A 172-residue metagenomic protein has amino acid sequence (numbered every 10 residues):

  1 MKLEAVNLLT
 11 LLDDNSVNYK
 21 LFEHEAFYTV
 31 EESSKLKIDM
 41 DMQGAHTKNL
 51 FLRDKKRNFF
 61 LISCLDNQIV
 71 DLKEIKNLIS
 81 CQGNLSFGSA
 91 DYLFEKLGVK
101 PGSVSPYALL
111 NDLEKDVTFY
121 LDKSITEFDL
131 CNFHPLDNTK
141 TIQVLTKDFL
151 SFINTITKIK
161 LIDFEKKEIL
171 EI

Functional and structural regions predicted by a protein language model:
M1-I172: Extended, low-hydrophobicity, polar/charged segments
